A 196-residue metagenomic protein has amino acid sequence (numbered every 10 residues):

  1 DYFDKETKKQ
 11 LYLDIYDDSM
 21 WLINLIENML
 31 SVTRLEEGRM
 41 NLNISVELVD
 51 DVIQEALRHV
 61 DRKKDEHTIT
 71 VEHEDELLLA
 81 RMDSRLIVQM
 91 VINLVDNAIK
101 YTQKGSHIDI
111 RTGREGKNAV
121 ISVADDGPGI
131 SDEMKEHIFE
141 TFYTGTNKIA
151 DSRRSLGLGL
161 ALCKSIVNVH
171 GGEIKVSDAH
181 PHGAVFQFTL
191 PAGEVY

Functional and structural regions predicted by a protein language model:
D17-L22: Short alpha-helical segment of the dimerization/phosphotransfer core of two-component systems
E37-L42, L79-M82: Conserved micro-motifs of the catalytic ATP-binding
N43-L48, T68-L78: Conserved catalytic submotifs in the C-terminal HATPase_c
A98-I99: Short helix-loop "hinge" at the ATP-lid/N-box region of the Bergerat-fold HATPase_c
I130-F142: Short conserved segment of the HATPase_c
G159, C163: Short alpha-helical Gxxx[C/S/T] motif in the catalytic ATP-binding
